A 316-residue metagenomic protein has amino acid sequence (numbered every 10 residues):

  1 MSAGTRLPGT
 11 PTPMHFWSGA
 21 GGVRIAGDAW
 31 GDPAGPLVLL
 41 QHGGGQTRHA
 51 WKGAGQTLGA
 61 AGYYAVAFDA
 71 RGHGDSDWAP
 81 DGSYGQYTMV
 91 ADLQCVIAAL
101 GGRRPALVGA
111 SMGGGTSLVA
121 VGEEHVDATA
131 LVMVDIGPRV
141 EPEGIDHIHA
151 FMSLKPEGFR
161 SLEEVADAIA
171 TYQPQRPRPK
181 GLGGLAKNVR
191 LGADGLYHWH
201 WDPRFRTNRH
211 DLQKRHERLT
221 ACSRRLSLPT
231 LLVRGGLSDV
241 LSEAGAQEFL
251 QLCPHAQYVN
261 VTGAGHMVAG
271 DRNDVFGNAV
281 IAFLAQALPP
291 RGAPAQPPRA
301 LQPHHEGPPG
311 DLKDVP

Functional and structural regions predicted by a protein language model:
A3-I25, A29: N-terminal cap/lid segment of alpha/beta-hydrolase-fold proteins
A20-V23, G55, A60, A70-V108 (+1 more regions): Active-site loop/oxyanion-hole signature of alpha/beta-hydrolase fold enzymes
A26-D75: Conserved HGGG/HGGXW glycine-rich cap/lid loop of the alpha/beta-hydrolase fold
R103-P142: Conserved hydrolase catalytic core segment
G137-L162: A catalytic-pocket lid/entrance helix-loop region that shapes and gates access to the active site across common
R160-K214: Conserved alpha/beta-hydrolase catalytic His-Asp/Glu region
G192-Q251, Q257-N260: Conserved serine/cysteine hydrolase catalytic core
H255-P316: Catalytic active-site module of serine/aspartate enzymes centered on a nucleophile-bearing elbow/loop
